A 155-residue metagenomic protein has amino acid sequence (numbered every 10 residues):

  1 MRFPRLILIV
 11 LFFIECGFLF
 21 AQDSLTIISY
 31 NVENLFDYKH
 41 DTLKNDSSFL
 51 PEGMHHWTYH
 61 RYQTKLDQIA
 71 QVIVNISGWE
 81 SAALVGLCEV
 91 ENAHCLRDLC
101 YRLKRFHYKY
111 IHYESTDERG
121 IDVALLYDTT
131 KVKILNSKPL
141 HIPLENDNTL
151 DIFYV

Functional and structural regions predicted by a protein language model:
M1-D23: Bacterial Sec-dependent N-terminal signal peptides
R2-R5, K65, L150: Basic side chains
I7-I9, I14, I27-I28, I69 (+6 more regions): Weak global preference for isoleucine
F20-H107, E114-I121: N-terminal, active-site-proximal structural segment of metallo-dependent hydrolase catalytic domains
V90-V155: Structured beta-strand-rich core segments of catalytic domains in phosphoester-bond hydrolases
